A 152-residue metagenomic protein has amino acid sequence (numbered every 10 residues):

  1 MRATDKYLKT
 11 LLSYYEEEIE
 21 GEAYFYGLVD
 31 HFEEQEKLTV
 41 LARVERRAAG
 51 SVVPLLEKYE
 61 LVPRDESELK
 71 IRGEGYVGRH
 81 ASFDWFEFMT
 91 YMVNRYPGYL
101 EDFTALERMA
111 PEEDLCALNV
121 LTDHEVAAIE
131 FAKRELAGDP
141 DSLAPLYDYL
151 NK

Functional and structural regions predicted by a protein language model:
M1-K152: Non-heme di-metal
